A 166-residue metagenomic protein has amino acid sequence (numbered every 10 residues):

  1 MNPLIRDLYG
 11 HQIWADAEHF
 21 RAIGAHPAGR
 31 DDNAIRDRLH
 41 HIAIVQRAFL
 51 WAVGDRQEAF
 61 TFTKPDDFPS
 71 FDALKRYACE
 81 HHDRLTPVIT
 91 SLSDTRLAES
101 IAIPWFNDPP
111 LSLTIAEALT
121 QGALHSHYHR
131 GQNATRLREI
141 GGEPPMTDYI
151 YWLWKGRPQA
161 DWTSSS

Functional and structural regions predicted by a protein language model:
M1: N-terminal beta-strand motif that seeds the catalytic metal site of vicinal oxygen chelate
R6-K64, W105-S166: Short, contiguous alpha-helical
E58-I101: Helix-adjacent hinge/juxtasegments
